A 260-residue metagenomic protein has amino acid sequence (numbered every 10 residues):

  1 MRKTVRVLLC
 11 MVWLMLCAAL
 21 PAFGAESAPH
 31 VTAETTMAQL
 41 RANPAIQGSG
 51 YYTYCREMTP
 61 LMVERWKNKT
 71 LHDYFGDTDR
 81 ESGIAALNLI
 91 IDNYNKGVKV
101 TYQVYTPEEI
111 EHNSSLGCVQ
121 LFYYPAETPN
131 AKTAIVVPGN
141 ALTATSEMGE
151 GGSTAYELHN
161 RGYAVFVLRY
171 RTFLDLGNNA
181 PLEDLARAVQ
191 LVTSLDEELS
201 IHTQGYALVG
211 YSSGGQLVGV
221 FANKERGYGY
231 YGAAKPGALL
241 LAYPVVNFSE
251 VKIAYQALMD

Functional and structural regions predicted by a protein language model:
L9-A19: Bacterial N-terminal signal peptides
A19-E26: Sec-dependent signal peptide cleavage junction
G48, Y52-P129, N178: N-terminal cap/lid segment of alpha/beta-hydrolase-fold proteins
A131-N140: Short beta-strand element of the alpha/beta-hydrolase
N140, R169-F173, V245: Short beta-to-alpha linker loops that shape the active-site pocket of alpha/beta-hydrolase fold enzymes
S146-G151, L168-T203: Catalytic nucleophile-loop/oxyanion-hole region of alpha/beta-hydrolase and closely related hydrolase-like folds
M148-F166: Short amphipathic alpha-helix adjacent to the substrate-entry channel of hydrolases
R187-A257: Primarily recognizes the serine-hydrolase "nucleophile elbow" in alpha/beta-hydrolase and SGNH/GDSL folds
